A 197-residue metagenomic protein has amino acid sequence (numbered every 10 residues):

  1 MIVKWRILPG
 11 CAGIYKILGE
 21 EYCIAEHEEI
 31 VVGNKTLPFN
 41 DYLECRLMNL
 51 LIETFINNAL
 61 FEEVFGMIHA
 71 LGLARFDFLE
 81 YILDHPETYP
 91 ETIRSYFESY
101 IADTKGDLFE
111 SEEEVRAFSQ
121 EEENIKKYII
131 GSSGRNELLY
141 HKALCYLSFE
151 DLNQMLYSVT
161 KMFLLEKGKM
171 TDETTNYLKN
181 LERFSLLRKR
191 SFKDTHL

Functional and structural regions predicted by a protein language model:
M1-A74, S191, L197: A structural motif corresponding to the C-terminal lobe/cap of the Radical SAM core domain
V3, Y42-C45, N49, I82 (+3 more regions): Generic structural hydrophobic/aromatic packing signal, biased to beta-strands
Y42, F61, R75-F76, P90 (+2 more regions): Alpha-helix initiation and N-capping motif
N49, E53, L83-E87, I101 (+4 more regions): Generic secondary-structure transition motif, activating predominantly at the C-termini of alpha-helices
F76-E80, D84: Mid-protein regulatory/catalytic core that forms ligand/cofactor-binding pockets and protein-protein interaction
Y81, T92, Y96-Y100, M155-V159 (+1 more regions): Charge-rich, solvent-exposed alpha-helical interaction surfaces
L83-N136: Acidic catalytic cores of enzymes that act on phosphate-bearing nucleotides/polynucleotides
R116-L197: Charge-dense, extended regions
